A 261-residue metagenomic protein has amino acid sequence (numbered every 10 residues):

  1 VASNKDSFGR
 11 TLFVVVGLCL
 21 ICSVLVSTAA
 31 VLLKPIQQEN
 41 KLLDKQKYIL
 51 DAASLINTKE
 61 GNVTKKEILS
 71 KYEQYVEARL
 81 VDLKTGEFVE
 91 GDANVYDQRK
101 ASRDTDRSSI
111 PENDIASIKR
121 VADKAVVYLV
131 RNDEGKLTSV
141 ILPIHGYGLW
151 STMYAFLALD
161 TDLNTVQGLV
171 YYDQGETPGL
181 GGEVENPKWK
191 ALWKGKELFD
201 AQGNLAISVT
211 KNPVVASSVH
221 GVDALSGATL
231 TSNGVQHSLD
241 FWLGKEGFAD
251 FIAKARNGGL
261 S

Functional and structural regions predicted by a protein language model:
A2-S261: Flexible, solvent-exposed loop/hinge segments and secondary-structure transition points
